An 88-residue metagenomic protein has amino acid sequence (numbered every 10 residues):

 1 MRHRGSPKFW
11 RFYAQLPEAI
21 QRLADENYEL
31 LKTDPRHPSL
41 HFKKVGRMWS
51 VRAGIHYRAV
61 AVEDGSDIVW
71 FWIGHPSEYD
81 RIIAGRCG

Functional and structural regions predicted by a protein language model:
M1-E26: Arg/Lys-rich, positively charged N-terminal/basic patches that mediate binding to nucleic acids
R2-R4, A53-G88: Enriched for short, Lys/Arg-rich terminal
F9, M48, V69-F71: Residues in intrinsically disordered, low-complexity segments of regulatory proteins
F9, T33-P38, S66, H75: Preference for short coil/turn "hinge" residues that link or interrupt alpha-helices
R11, L30, E78: Active-site micro-motifs of SAM-dependent methyltransferase domains
L16, N27-L31, R86: Alpha-helix boundary/capping residues
A19, L23, L40-K43, G74: Generic alpha-helix structural propensity
E26-A53: A short, surface-exposed loop/turn module that caps and links secondary-structure elements
